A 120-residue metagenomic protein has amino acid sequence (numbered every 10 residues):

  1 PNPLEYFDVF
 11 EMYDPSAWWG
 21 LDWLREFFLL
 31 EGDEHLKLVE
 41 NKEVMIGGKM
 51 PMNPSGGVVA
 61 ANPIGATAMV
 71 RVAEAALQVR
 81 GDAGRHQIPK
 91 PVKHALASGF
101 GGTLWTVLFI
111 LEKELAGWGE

Functional and structural regions predicted by a protein language model:
P1-E120: Claisen-condensing/thiolase-fold acyl-transfer catalytic domains that form or cleave C-C bonds in fatty acid
